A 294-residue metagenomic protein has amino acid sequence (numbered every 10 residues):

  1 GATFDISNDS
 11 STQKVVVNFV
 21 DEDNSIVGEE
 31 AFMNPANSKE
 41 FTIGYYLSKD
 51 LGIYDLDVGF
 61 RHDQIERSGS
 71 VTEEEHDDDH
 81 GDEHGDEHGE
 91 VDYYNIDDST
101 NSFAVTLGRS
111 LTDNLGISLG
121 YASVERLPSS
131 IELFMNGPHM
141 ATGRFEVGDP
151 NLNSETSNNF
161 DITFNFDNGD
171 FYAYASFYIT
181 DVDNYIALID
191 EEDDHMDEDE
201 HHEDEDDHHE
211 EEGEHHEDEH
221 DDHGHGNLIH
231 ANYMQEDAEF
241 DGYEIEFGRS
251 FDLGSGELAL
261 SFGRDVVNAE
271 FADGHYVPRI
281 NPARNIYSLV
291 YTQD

Functional and structural regions predicted by a protein language model:
G1, E30-N34, D92-Y94, D149-N153 (+2 more regions): Outer-membrane beta-barrel domain signature
G1, V17, S25-F32, S68-D77 (+6 more regions): Outer-membrane beta-barrel translocator domains and adjoining extracellular loop/strand segments of Gram-negative
G1-A122, Y174-F177, G242-S250, E257-A259: Face-selective signature of the C-terminal outer-membrane beta-barrel domain
N37-F41, D97-N101, T156-F160, G169 (+2 more regions): Residues that define the transmembrane beta-barrel architecture of outer-membrane proteins
F103-V105, D161, G274: Short beta-alpha junctions and helix-cap segments that line functional grooves
S110, G116-A122, R126-E132, N153-H230 (+1 more regions): Membrane-embedded beta-barrel scaffold of Gram-negative outer-membrane proteins
Y178-V182, E198, H215-D294: Gram-negative outer-membrane beta-barrel transporters
